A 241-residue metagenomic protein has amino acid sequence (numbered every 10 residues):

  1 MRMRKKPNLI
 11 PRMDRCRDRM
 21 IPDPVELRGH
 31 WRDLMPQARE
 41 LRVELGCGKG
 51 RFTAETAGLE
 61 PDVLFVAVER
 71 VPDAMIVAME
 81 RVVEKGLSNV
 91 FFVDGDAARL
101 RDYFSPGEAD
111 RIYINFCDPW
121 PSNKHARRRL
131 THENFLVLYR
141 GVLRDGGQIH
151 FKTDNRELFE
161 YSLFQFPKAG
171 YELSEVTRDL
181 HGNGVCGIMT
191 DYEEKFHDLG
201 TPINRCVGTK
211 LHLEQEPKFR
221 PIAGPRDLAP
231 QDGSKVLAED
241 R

Functional and structural regions predicted by a protein language model:
M1-A38, L173-R241: SAM/dcSAM-binding transferase cores
L45, V68: Conserved beta-strand/loop positions that form the S-adenosyl-L-methionine
G46-G50: Class I SAM-dependent methyltransferase "Motif I" SAM/SAH-binding loop
V71: Conserved SAM/SAH-binding beta-strand->alpha-helix loop
E80-P106: S-adenosyl-L-methionine
T131-D145: A short glycine-rich, Lys/Arg-flanked "PGG" loop and its adjoining helix->strand segment in the class I
G146-T153: Conserved beta-strand signature within the Rossmann-like core of class I S-adenosyl-L-methionine
